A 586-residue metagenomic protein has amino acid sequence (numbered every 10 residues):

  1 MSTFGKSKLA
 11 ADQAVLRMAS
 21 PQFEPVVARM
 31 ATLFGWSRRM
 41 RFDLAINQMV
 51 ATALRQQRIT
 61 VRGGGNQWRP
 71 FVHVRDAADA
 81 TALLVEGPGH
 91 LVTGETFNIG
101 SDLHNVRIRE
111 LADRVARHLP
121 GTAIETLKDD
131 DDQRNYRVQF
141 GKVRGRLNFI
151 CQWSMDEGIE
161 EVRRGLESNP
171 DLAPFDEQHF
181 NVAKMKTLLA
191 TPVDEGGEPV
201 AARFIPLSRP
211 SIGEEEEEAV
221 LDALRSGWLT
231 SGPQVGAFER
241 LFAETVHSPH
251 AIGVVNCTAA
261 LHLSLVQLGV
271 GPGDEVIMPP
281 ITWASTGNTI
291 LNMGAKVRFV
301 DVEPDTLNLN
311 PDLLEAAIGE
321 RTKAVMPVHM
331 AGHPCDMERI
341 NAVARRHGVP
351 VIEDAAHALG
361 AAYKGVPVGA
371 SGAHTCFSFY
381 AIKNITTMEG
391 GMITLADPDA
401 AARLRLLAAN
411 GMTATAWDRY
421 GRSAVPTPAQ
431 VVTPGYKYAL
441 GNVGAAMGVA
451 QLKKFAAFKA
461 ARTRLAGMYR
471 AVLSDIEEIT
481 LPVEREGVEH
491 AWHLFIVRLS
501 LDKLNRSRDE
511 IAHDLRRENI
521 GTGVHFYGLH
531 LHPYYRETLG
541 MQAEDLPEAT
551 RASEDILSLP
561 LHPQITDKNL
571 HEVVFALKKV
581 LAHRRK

Functional and structural regions predicted by a protein language model:
L9, Q13-R69, V74-L83, D113-A116: NAD(P)-dependent short-chain dehydrogenase/reductase
A10, A370-T415, N442-A445: Active-site PLP attachment segment
Q57, R62-D194, E510, T550: C-terminal substrate-binding subdomain of Rossmann-fold SDR/epimerase-dehydratase oxidoreductases
P192-L229, P233, Q430-V432, P560: N-terminal "arm"/small-domain region of PLP-dependent enzymes with the aminotransferase-like
W228-E275, T289-M293, F299-D301, V366: Phosphate-binding glycine-rich loop
G236-R240, S248-A251, D312, A324-V328 (+5 more regions): PLP-dependent aminotransferase class I/II
V266-A355, A362: PLP-dependent aminotransferase-like
E353-T386, T427-V432: Conserved active-site segment immediately N-terminal to the catalytic lysine that forms the internal aldimine
